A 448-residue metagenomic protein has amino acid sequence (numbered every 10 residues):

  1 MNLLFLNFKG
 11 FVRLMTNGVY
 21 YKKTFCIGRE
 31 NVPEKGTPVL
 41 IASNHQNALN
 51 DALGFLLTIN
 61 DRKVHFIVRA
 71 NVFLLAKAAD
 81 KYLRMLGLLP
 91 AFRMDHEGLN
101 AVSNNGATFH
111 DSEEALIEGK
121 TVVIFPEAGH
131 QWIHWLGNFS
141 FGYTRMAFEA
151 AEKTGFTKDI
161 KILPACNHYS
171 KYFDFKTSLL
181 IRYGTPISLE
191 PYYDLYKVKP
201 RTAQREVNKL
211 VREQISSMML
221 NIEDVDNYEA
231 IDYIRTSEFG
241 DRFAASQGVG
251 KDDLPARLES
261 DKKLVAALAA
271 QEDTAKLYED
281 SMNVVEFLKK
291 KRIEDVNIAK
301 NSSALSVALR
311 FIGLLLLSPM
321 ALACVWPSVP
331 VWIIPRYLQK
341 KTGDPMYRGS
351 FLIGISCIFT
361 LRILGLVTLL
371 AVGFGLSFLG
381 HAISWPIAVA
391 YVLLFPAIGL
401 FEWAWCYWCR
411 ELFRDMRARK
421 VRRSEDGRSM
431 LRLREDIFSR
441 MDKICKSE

Functional and structural regions predicted by a protein language model:
N2-T202, M320-E448: Soluble catalytic domains of membrane acyltransferases
G142, E206, L314: Short, well-structured alpha-helical interface segments that form or flank functional binding sites
T202, K209-K300: Long, charge-rich alpha-helical interaction segments
V296-P330: Transmembrane alpha-helical segments and their cytosolic interface motifs in multi-pass membrane proteins
